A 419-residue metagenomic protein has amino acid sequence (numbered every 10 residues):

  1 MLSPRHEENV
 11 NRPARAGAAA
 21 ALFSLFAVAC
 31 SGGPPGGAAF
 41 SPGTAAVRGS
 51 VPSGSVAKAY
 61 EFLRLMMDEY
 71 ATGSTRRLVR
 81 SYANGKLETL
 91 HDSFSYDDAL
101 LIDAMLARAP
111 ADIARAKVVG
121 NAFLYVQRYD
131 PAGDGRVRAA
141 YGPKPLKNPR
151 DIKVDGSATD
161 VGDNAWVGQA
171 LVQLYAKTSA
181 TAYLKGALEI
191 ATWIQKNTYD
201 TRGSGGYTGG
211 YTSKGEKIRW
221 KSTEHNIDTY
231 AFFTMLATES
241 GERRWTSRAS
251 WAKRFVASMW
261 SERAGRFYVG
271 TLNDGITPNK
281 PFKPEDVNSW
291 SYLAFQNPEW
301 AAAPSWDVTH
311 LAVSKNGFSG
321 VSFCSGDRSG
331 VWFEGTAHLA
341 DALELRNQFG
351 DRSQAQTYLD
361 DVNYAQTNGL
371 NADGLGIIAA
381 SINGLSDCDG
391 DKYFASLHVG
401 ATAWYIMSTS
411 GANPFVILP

Functional and structural regions predicted by a protein language model:
L2, L22-L25: Leucine-biased recognition of intrinsically disordered, low-complexity hydrophobic segments
P4-A19: Bacterial N-terminal signal peptides that target proteins for export
A27-A29: C-terminal motif of bacterial Sec signal peptides marking the signal peptidase cleavage site
S31-P34: Bacterial signal peptide processing site
G43-N84, E88-Y96, A114, V118 (+8 more regions): Extended ligand-binding clefts on enzyme/binding-domain cores
L101-P110, F123, N288-S289, L343: Alpha-helical support elements that line or immediately flank enzyme active sites and cofactor-binding pockets
